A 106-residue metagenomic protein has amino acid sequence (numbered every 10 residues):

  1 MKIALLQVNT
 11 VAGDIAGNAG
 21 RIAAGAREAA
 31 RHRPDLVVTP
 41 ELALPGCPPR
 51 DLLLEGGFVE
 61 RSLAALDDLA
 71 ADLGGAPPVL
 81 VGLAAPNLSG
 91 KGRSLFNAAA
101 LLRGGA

Functional and structural regions predicted by a protein language model:
M1-D14, V38: Active-site-proximal beta-strand elements of phosphoester/diester hydrolases
N9-A23, E60: N-terminal phosphate-binding loop and adjacent alpha-helix
A12-G13, P45-C47, N87-S89: Flexible loop/turn segments at secondary-structure boundaries
N18, A29-L52, L80, G105: Active-site beta-strand/loop signature of hydrolases that rely on acidic residues for catalysis
A19, D51-L54, R93-F96: Short, glycine/charged-enriched secondary-structure capping and boundary segments
A23-P34, A65-G75: A short, N-terminal amphipathic alpha-helix
G57-A106: Catalytic-core segment of enzymes that process non-peptidic bonds
